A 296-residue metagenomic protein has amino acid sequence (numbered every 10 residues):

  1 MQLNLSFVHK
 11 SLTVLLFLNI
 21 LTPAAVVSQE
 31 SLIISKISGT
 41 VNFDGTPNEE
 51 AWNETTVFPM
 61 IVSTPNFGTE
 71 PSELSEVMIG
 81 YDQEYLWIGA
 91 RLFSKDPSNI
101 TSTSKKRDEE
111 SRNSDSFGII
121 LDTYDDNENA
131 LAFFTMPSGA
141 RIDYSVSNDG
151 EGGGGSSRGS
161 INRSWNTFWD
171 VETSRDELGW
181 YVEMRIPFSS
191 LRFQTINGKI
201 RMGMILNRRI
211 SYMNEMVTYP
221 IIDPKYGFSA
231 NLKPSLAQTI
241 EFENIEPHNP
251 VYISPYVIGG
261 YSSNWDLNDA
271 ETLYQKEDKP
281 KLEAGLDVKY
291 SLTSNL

Functional and structural regions predicted by a protein language model:
M1-V8: N-terminal secretory signal peptides that target proteins for export/translocation
S6, A25-V26: Glycine-centered signal
K10-P23: Bacterial N-terminal signal peptides
V27-L296: Structural preference for beta-rich elements and adjacent junctions enriched in aromatics
